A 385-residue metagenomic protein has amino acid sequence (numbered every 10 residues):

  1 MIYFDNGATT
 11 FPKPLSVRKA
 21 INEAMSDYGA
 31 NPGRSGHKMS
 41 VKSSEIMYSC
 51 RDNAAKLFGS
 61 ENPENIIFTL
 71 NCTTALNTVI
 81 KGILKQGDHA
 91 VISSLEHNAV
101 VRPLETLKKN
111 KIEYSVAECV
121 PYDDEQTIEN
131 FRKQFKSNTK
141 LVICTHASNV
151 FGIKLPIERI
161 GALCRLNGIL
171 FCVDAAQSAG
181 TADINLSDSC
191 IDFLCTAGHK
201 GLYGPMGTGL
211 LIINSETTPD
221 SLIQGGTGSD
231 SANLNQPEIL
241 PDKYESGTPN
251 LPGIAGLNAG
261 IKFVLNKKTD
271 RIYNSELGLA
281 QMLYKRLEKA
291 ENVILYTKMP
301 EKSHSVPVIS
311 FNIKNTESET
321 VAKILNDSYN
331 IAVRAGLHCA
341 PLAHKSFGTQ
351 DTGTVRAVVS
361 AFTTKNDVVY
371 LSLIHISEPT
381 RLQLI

Functional and structural regions predicted by a protein language model:
M1-S377, R381: Pyridoxal 5′-phosphate
L384: Cationic, low-complexity basic patches in intrinsically disordered or flexible, solvent-exposed regions
